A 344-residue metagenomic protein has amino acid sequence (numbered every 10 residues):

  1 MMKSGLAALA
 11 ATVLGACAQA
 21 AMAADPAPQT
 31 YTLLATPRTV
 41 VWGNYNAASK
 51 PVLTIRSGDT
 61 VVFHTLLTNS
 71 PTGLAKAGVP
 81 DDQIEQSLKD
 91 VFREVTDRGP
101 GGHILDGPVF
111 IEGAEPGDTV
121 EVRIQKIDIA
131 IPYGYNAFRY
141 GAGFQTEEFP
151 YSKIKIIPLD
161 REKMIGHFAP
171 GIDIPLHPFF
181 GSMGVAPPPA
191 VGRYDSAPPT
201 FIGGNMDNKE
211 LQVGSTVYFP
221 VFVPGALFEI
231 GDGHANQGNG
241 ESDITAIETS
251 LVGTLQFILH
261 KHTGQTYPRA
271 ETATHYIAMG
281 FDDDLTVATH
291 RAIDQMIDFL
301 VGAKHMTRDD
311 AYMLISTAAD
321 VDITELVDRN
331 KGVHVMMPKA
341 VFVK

Functional and structural regions predicted by a protein language model:
G5-C17: Bacterial N-terminal signal peptides
A18-A24: Boundary at the C-terminal end of the N-terminal hydrophobic targeting segment
D25-V41, D82-G102, M183-A197: Short, basic/aromatic beta-hairpin or loop at an interaction surface
P26-T30, L34-V40, A48-V62, L67 (+5 more regions): Alpha/propeptide regions of enzymes that mature by internal proteolysis
T68-D81, I127-A137, G225-A235, T324-V327: Short, Lys/Arg- and Gly-enriched loop/turn segments at beta-strand edges
T68-E112, D118, I124: Extended, compositionally biased flexible segments
P100-I104, F110, Q125-K209: Intrinsically disordered, low-complexity linker/loop segments enriched in Gly/Pro and charged/polar residues
L176-L285: Conserved mixed alpha/beta catalytic, RNA-binding, or beta-rich assembly cores of soluble enzyme, regulatory
